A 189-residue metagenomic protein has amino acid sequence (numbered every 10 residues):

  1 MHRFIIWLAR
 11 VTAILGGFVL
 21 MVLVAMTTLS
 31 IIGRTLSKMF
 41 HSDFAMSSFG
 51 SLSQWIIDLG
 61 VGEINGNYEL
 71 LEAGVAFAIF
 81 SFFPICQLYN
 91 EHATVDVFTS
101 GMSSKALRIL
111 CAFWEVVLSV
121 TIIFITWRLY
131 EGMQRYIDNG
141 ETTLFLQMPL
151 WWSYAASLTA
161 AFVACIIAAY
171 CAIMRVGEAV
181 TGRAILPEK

Functional and structural regions predicted by a protein language model:
M1-K189: Alpha-helical transmembrane segments and membrane-interface helix-loop junctions in multi-pass membrane proteins
